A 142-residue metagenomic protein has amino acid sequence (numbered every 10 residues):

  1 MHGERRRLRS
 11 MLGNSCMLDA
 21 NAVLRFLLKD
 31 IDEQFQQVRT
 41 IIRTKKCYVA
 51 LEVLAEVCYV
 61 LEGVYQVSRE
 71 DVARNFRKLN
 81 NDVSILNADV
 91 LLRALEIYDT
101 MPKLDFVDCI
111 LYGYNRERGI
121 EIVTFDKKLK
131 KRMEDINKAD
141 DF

Functional and structural regions predicted by a protein language model:
M1-S15, Y112-F142: Acidic, PIN/NYN-like endoribonuclease modules and their adjacent C-terminal/linker elements
M1-V49, V64-D71, F142: Short, well-structured N-terminal submotif of metal-dependent ribonuclease cores
H2, S84-F125: Active-site neighborhoods of divalent-metal-dependent phosphate/nucleic-acid chemistry enzymes
L18-D19, V49-A50, K103-D105, D126-K127 (+1 more regions): Histidine- and aromatic-rich ligand-binding microenvironments
A22, V53, V90, I110-L111 (+1 more regions): Alpha-helix capping/helix-boundary segments
R25-L27, V60, R132-M133: Residues that scaffold the ATP/ADP-binding catalytic core of kinase and kinase-like folds
V38-K45, F76-N80, N115-R116: Alpha-helix C-terminal capping segments
E56-D82, L95: Active-site-proximal, substrate-binding regions of enzyme catalytic domains and RNA-binding/basic surfaces
